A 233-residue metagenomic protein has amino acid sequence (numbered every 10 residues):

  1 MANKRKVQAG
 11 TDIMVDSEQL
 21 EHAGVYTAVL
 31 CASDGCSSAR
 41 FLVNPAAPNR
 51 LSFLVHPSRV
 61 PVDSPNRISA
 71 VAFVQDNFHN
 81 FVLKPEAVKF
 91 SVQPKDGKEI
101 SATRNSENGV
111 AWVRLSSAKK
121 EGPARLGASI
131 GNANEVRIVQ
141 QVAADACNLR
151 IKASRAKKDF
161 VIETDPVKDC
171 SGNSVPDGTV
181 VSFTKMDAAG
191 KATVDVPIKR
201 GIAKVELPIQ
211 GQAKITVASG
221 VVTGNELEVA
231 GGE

Functional and structural regions predicted by a protein language model:
M1-E233: The feature marks long extracellular or luminal low-complexity segments
